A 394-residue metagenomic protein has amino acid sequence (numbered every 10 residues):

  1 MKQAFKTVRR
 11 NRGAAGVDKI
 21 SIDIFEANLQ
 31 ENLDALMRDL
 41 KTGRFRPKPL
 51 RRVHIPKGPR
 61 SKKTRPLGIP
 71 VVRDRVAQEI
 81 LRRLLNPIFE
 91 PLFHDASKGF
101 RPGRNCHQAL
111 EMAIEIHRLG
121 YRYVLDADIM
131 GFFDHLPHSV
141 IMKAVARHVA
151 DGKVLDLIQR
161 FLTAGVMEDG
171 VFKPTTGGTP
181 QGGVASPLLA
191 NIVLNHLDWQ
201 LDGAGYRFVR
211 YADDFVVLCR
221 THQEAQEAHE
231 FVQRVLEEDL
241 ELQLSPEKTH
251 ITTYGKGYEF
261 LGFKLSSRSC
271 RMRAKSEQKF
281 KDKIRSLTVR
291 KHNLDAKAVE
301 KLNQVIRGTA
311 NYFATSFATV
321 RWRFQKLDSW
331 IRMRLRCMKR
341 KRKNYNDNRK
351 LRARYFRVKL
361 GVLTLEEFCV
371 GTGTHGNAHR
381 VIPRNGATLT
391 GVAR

Functional and structural regions predicted by a protein language model:
M1-I22, R83-A96: Charged boundary/loop elements
F5, K19-K57, T64: Phosphate/adenylate-binding "loop-and-lid" substructures adjacent to NTP/NAD/dNTP-binding pockets in NTP-dependent
N11-D18, P59-S61, F89-F93, R122-Y123 (+6 more regions): Short acidic (Asp/Glu) and glycine-rich catalytic loops that position anionic groups and cofactors
D39-H54, L92-G257: Conserved polymerase palm-domain catalytic core
L67-L84, P91: Hydrophobic alpha-helical hairpins/lids featuring a short glycine-rich hinge
T163, D239-K301, R307-T309: A conserved non-catalytic segment of reverse transcriptases and RNA-directed RNA polymerases corresponding to the late
R285-R349: Right-hand nucleic-acid polymerase module
W330-I331, K339-R394: Extended C-terminal regions of large enzymes
